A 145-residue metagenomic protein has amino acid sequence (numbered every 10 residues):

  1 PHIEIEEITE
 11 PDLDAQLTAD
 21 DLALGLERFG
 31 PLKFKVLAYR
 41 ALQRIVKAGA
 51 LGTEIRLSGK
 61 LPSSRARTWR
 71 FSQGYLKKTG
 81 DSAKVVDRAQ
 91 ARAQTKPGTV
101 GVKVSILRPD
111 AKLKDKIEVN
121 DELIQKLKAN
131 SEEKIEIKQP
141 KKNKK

Functional and structural regions predicted by a protein language model:
P1-K145: RNA-contacting regions in translation and RNA-metabolism proteins, encompassing KH/S1 modules where present
